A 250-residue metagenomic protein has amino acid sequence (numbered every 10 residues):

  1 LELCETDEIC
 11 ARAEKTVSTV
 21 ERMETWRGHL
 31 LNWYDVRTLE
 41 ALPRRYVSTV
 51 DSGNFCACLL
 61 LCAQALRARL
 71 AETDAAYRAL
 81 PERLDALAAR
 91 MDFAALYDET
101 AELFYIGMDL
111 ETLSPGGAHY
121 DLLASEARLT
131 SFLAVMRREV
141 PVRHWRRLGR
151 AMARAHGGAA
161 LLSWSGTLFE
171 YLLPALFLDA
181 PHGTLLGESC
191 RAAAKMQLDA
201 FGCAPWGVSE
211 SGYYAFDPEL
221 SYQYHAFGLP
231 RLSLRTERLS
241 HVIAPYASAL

Functional and structural regions predicted by a protein language model:
L1-L250: Acidic, mature catalytic/reactive cores of soluble proteins
